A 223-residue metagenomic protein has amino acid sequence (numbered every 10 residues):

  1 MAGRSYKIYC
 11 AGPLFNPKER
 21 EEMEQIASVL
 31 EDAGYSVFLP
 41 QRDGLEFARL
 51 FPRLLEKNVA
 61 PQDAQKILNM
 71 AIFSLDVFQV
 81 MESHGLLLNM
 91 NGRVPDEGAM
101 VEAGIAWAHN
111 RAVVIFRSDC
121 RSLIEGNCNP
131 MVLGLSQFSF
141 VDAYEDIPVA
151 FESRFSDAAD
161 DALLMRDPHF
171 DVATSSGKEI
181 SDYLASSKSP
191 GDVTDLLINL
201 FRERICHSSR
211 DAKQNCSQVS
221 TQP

Functional and structural regions predicted by a protein language model:
M1-P223: Conserved catalytic or regulatory cores that recognize and/or transform ribose-phosphate-containing ligands
